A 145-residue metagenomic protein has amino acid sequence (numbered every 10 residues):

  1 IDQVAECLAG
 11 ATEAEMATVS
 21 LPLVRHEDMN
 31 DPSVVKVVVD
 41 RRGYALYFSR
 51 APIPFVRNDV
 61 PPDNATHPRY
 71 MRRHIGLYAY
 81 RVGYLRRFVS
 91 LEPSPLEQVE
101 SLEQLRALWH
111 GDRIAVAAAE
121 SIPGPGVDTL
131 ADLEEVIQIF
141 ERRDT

Functional and structural regions predicted by a protein language model:
I1-S94: Conserved core of the sugar-phosphate nucleotidyltransferase
P62-T145: Conserved alpha/beta core of the MobA/IspD/sugar-nucleotide pyrophosphorylase nucleotidyltransferase superfamily
